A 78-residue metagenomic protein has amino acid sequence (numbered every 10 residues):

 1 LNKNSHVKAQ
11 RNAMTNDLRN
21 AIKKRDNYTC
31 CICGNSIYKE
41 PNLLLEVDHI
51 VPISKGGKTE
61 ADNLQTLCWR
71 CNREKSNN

Functional and structural regions predicted by a protein language model:
L1-G34: Short, charged surface segments at domain edges that flank catalytic/cofactor-binding sites
N35-L67, N77-N78: Histidine-centered nuclease catalytic patch
